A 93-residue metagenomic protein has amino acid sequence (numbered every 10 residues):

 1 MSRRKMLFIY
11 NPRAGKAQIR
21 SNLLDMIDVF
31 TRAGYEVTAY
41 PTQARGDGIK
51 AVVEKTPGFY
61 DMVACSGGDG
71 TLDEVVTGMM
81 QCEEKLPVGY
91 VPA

Functional and structural regions predicted by a protein language model:
S2-A93: Small-residue-rich beta-alpha loop regions that form the catalytic core of phosphotransfer and lipid-active enzymes
